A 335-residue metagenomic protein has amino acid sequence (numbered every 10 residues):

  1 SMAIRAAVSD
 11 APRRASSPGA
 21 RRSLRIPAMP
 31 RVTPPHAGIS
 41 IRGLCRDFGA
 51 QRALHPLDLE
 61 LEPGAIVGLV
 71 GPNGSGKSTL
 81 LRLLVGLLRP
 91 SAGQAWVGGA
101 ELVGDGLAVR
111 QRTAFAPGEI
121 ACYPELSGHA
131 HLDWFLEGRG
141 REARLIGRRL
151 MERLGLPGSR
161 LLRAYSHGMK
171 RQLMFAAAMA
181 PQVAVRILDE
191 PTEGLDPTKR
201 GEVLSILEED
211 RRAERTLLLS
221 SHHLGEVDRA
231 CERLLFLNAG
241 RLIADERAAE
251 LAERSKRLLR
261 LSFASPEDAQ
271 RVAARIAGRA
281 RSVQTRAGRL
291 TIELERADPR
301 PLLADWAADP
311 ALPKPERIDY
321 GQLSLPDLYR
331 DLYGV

Functional and structural regions predicted by a protein language model:
A3-R5, R14, R21-C45, V335: ABC-family P-loop ATPase nucleotide-binding domain
I39, R46-N238, A244: ABC transporter nucleotide-binding domains
A100-V103, P266, R296-A297, L323: Short, surface-exposed acidic/glycine-rich loop or hinge patches that mediate macromolecular interfaces
S127, R247, G321-S324: Short loop/turn segments at beta->alpha junctions
L204-E295: ABC transporter nucleotide-binding domain
E295-V335: C-terminal coupling/interaction segments
